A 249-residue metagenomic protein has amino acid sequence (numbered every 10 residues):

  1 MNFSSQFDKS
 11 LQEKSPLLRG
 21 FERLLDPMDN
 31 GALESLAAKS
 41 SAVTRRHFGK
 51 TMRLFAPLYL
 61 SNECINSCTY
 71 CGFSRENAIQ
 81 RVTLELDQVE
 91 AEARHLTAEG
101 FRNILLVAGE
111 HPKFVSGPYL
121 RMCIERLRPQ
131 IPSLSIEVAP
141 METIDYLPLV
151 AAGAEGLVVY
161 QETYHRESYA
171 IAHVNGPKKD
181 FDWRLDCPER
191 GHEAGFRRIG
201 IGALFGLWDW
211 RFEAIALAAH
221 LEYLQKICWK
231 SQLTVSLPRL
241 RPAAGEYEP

Functional and structural regions predicted by a protein language model:
M1-N66: Flexible, acidic/Gly-rich N-terminal and inter-domain linker regions that tether and position cofactor-handling modules
F21, L25, F55-L58, R75-A78 (+2 more regions): Glycine-rich, proline-tolerant flexible connector loops at the mouths of alpha/beta enzymes
A37-E76, R81-L105, E155-G156: N-terminal pre-triad scaffold of radical SAM enzymes
P57-Y59, G109-H111, E137-T143, E162-Y164 (+2 more regions): Active-site beta-loop-alpha junctions enriched in small/polar residues
C68, A98, N103-I104, G117-A203: Radical SAM/AdoMet-radical enzyme domain recognition
Q80-R94, H111-E125, L147: Active-site loop-helix segments enriched in His/Asp/Glu that coordinate and activate a nucleophilic water at divalent
R81-L84, Q88, V115, Y119 (+3 more regions): Alpha-helix N-cap and loop-to-helix initiation/capping positions
N103-I104, A108, I131, G156 (+1 more regions): Conserved C-terminal portion of the radical SAM core fold that forms the substrate/S-adenosylmethionine-binding
